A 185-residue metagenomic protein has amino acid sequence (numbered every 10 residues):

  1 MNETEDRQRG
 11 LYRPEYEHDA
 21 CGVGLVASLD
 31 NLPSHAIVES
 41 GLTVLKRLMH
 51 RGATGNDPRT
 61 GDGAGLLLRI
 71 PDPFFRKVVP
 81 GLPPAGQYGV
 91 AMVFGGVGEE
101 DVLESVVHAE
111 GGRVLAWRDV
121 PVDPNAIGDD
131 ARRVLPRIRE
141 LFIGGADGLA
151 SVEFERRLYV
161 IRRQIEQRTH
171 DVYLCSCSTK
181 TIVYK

Functional and structural regions predicted by a protein language model:
M1-K185: N-terminal segments that mediate ammonia production and transfer in glutamine-dependent amidotransferase systems
